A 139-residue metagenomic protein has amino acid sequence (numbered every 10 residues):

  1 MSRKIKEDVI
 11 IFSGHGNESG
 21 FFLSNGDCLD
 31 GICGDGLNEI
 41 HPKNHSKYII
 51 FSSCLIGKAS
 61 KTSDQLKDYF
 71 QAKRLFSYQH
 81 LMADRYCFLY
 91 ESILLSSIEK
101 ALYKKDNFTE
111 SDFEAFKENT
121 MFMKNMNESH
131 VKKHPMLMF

Functional and structural regions predicted by a protein language model:
M1-E7: Functional beta-strand-loop-alpha-helix junction segments that form "active/interaction loops" within catalytic
D8-V9, Y48: Structural motif
V9-F22, Q71-L75: Active-site microenvironments of hydrolase-like enzyme catalytic domains
H15, I56, E99: Residue-level marker of positions within ordered structural domains that often coincide with functionally constrained
G26-E91: Catalytic cores of nucleophile-dependent amide-cleaving enzymes
C28-I40, K100-F139: Caspase-like cysteine protease fold
F88-L102: Short, small-residue alpha-helix embedded
